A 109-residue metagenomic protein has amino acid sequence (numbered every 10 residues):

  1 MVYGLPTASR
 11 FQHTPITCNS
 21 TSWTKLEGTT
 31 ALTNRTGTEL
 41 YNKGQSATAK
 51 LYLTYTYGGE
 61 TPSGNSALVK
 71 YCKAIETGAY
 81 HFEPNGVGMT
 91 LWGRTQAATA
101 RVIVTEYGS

Functional and structural regions predicted by a protein language model:
M1-T17, E106-S109: Short, intrinsically disordered N-terminal pre-domain segments
R10-N34, P62: Surface-exposed ligand/attachment interfaces on beta-rich extracellular proteins
L40-Q45, G93-T95: Asparagine-centered strand-capping/turn motif at beta-strand->loop junctions
K43-S66: Short, surface-exposed beta-strand/strand-loop-strand elements in extracellular ectodomains
A49-L53, A98-G108: Edge beta-strands of jelly-roll/beta-sandwich modules across compartments, strongly enriched in secreted/luminal
C72-G88: Beta-sandwich interaction modules
V87-L91, A100: Exposed beta-strand face motif in extracellular beta-rich ectodomains
